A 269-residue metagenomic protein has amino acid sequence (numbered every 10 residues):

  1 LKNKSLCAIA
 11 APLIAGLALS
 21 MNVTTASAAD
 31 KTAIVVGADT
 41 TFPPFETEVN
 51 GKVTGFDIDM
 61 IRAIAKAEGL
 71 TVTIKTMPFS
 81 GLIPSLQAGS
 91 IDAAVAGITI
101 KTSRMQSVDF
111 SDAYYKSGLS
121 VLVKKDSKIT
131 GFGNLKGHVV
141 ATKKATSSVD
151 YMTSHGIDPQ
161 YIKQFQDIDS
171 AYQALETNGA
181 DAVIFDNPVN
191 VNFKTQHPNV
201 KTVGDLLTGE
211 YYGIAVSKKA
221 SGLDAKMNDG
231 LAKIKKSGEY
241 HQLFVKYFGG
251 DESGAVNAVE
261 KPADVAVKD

Functional and structural regions predicted by a protein language model:
A28-G97, S237: Extracytoplasmic small-molecule ligand-binding "clamshell" domains of the periplasmic binding protein/Venus flytrap
T40, Y115-V123, N187, V191-A232 (+1 more regions): Periplasmic-binding protein-like
E48, I61-L70, S148-Q166, K194-T195: Ligand-binding cleft/hinge of the Venus flytrap
L70-T71, Q87-A96, H138-V140, D167 (+2 more regions): Alpha-to-beta junction loops
I74-P84, S127, K163-T177, E210: Short helix-initiation/N-cap motifs at beta->coil->alpha
G81, G97-Q106, T153, E176-T177 (+1 more regions): A ligand-binding cleft/hinge motif common to bilobed small-molecule-binding domains
V123-V140: Flexible hinge/capping segments at coil-to-helix
S147-F165, T202-V203, A232-D269: Ligand-binding clefts/hinges and TM-proximal coupling segments of bilobed small-molecule sensing domains
